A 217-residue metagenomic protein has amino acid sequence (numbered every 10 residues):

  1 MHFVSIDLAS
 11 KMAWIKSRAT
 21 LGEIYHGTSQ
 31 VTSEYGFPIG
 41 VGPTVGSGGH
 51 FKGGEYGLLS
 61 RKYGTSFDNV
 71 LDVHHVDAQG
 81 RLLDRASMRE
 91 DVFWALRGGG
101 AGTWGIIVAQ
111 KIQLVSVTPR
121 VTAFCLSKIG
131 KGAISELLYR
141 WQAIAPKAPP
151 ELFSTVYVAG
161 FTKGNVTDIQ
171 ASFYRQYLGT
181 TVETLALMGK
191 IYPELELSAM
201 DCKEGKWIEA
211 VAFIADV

Functional and structural regions predicted by a protein language model:
M1-A95, W104, A133-E151: FAD-binding glycine-rich core of flavoenzymes that anchor FAD
V73-V217: C-terminal cap/substrate-recognition region of VAO/PCMH-type FAD-linked oxidoreductases
